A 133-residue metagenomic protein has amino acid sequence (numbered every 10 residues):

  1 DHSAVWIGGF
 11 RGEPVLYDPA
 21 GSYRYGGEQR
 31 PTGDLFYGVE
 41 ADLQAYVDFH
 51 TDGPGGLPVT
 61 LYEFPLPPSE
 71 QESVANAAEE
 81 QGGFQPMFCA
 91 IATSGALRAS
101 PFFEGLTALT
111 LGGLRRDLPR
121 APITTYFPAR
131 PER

Functional and structural regions predicted by a protein language model:
D1-G56: Glycine-rich catalytic cores of cysteine/serine-nucleophile enzymes that process amide/ester linkages in cell-envelope
S3, T32, T51, T60 (+3 more regions): Residue-identity detector for threonine
D34-F84, F88-S94: Mid-length scaffold segments of soluble, non-membrane domains
E72-R133: Activation targets extended, charge/polar-rich intrinsically disordered C-terminal tails
